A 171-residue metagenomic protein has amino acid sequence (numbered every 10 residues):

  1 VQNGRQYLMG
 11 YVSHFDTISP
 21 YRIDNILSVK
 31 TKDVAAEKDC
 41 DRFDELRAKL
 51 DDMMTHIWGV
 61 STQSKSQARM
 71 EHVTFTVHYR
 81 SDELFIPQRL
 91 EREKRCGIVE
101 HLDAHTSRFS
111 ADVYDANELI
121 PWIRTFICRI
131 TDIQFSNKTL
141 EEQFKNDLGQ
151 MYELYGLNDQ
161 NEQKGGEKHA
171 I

Functional and structural regions predicted by a protein language model:
V1-H72, N161, E167-I171: Core beta-strand-centered patch of the WYL/Sm-like small regulatory domain
D51-I171: Polybasic (Lys/Arg-rich)
